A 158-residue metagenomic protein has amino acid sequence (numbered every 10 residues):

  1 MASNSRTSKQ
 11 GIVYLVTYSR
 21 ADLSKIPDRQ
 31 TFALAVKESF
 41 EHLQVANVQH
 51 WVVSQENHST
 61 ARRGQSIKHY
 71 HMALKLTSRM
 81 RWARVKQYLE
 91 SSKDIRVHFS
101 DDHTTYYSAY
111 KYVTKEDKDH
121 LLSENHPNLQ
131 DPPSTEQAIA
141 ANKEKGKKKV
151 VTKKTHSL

Functional and structural regions predicted by a protein language model:
M1-H42, T77-L158: Catalytic "initiation/cleavage/transfer" segments centered on a nucleophilic residue and adjacent nucleic-acid-engaging
T7-G11, A46, Q65-I67: Short, surface-exposed loop/turn motifs at beta-strand boundaries within globular domains
L43-R63: Short, glycine- and small/hydrophobic-rich beta-strand elements in well-ordered beta-sheets
A61-K68, K93: Conserved ASCE P-loop ATPase motor domains encompassing nucleic-acid-directed helicases/translocases
K68-L76: A generic structural motif
